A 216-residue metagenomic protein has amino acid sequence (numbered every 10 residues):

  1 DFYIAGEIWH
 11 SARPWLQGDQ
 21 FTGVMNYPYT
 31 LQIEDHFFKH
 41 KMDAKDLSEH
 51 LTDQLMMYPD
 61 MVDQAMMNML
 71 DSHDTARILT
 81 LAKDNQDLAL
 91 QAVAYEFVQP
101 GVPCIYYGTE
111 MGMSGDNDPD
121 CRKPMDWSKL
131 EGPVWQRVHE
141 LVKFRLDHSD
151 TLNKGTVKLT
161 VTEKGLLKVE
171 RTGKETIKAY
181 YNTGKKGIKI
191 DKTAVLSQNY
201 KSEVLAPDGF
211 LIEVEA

Functional and structural regions predicted by a protein language model:
D1-M61, Y95, S114-K143, R171-G173 (+1 more regions): Active-site-proximal helices and loops of the catalytic beta/alpha 8
Y3-A5, A65-N68, P103-C104: Structural preference for beta-strand elements that scaffold enzyme active sites
D60-D84, D120: Active-site clefts of carbohydrate-active enzymes
T75-I78, V98, D118-P119, D126 (+2 more regions): Substrate-binding and catalytic surfaces of secreted/luminal carbohydrate-active proteins
C104-M113: Short acidic/histidine-rich active-site segments
K143, K158-T193: Carbohydrate-binding surface patches
D191-S202: Solvent-exposed beta-hairpin/edge-strand motifs
K201-A216: C-terminal beta-strand-rich structural cap/linker in extracellular carbohydrate-active enzymes
